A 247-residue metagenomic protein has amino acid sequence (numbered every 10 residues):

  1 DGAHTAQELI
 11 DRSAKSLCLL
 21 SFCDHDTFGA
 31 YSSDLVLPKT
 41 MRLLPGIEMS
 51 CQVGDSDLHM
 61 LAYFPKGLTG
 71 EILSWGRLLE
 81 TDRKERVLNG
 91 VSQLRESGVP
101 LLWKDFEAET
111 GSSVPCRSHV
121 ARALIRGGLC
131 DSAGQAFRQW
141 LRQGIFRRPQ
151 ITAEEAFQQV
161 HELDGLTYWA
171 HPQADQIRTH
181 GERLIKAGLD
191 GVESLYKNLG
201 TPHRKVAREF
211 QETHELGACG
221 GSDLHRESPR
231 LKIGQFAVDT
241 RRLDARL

Functional and structural regions predicted by a protein language model:
D1-D57, Q139, Q143-F146, F157-P229 (+2 more regions): An N-terminally biased module of ancient metal coordination in phosphate/nucleic-acid-related enzymes
V36-E182: Extended substrate/RNA-proximal surfaces in nucleic-acid metabolism proteins
I233: Short clusters of hydrophobic/aromatic residues that line enzyme substrate/ligand-binding pockets
